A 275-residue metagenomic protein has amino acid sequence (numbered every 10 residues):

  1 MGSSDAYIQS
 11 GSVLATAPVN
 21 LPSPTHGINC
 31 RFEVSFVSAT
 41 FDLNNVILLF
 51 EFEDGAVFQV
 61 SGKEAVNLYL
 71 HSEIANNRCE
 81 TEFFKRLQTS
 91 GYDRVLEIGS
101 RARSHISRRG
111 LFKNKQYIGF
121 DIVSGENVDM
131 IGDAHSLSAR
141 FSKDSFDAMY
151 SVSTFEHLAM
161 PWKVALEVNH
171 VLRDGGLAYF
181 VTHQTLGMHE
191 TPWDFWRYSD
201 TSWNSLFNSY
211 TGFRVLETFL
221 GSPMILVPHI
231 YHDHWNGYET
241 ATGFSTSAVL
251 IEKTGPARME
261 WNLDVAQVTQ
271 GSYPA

Functional and structural regions predicted by a protein language model:
M1-Y69: Basic, ligand-binding patches in group-transfer machinery, especially extracytoplasmic/periplasmic segments
A6, L96, V249: A broad, low-specificity signal marking well-ordered, structured residues that form hydrophobic/aromatic
C30, N44-V46, E51-D144, A148 (+1 more regions): Conserved N-terminal segment of class I S-adenosyl-L-methionine
T40, A159-R173, L177-A275: S-adenosyl-L-methionine-dependent methyltransferase catalytic module, highlighting the catalytic core
E97, E156, E167: Acidic-residue sensor for enzyme active/binding pockets
A148-M149, V168: Hydrophobic, helix-prone linear segments
S151-T154: A short beta-strand submotif of the Rossmann-like class I SAM-dependent methyltransferase core that lines
